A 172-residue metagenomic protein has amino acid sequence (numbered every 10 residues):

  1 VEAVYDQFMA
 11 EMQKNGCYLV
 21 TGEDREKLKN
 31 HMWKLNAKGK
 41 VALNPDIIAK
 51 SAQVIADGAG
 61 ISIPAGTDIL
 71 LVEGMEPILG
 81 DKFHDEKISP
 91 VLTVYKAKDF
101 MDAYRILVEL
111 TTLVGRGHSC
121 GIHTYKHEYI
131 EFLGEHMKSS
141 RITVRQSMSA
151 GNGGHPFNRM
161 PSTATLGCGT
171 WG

Functional and structural regions predicted by a protein language model:
V1, V72, A97, H123 (+1 more regions): Generic beta-strand/beta-sheet core signal
A3-D6, Q13-R116: NAD(P)-dependent aldehyde/semialdehyde dehydrogenase
Y5-F8, F157: Aromatic side chains
F8, M12, I130-L133: Hydrophobic packing residues within well-ordered alpha-helices of enzyme cores
Y18-A65, H123-G172: C-terminal segments
H118-C120: Extracellular beta-strand/loop-rich repeat segments of large surface/secreted proteins
